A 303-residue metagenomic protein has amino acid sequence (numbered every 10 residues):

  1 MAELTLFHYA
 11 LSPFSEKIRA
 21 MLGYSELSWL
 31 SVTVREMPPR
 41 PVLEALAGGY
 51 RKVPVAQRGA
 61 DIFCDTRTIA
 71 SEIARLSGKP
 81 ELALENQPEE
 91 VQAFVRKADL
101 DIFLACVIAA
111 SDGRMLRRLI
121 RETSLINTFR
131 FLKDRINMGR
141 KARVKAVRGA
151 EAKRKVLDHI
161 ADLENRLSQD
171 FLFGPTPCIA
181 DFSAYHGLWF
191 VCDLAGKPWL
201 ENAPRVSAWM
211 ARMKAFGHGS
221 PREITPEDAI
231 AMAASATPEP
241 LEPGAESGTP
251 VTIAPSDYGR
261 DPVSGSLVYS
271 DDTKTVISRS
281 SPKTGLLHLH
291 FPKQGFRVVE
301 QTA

Functional and structural regions predicted by a protein language model:
M1-T128, A245, P255, P262-S264 (+2 more regions): GST-like domain detector, emphasizing the conserved glutathione-binding G-site in the N-terminal thioredoxin-like
A2, L6-F14, A208-I224: N-terminal short leaders/motifs
E36, D170-L172, P238, T284: Preference for short coil/turn "hinge" residues that link or interrupt alpha-helices
E85-F94, R135-R143, E223-A236: A short, terminal or domain-edge coil/loop segment
A98-A215: GST-like fold's C-terminal all-alpha helical module
G187, P226-A229, S256: Histidine- and/or cysteine-centered catalytic micro-motif in compact active-site loops
K214-S247: Mixed-charge, Lys/Arg-rich low-complexity intrinsically disordered regions
V251-I253: Generic structural signal for buried aliphatic residues
